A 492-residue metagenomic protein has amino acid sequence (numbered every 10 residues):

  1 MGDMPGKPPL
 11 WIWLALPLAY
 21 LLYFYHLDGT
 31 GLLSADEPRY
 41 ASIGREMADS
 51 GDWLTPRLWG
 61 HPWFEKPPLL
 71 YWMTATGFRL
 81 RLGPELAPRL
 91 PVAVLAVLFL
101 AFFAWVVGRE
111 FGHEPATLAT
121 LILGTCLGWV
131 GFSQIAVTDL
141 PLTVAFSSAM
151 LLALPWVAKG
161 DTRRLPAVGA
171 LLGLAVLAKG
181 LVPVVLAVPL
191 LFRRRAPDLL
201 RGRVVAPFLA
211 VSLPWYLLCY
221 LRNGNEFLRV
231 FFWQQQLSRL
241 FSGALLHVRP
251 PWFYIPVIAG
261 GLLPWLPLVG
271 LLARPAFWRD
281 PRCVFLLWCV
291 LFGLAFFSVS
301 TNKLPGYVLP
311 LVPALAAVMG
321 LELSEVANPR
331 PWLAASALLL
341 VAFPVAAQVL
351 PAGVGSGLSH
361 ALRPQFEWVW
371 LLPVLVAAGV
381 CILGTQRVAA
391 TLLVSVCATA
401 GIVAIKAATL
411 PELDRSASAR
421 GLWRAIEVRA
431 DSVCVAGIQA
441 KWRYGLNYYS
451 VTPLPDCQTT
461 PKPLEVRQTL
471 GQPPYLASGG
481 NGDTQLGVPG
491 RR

Functional and structural regions predicted by a protein language model:
G2-P329, A477-G490: Membrane-integral, polyisoprenol-dependent glycosyltransferases of the GT-C/oligosaccharyltransferase superfamily
P9, T162, P166, A170 (+1 more regions): Membrane-embedded architecture of ER/inner-membrane glycosylation machinery
